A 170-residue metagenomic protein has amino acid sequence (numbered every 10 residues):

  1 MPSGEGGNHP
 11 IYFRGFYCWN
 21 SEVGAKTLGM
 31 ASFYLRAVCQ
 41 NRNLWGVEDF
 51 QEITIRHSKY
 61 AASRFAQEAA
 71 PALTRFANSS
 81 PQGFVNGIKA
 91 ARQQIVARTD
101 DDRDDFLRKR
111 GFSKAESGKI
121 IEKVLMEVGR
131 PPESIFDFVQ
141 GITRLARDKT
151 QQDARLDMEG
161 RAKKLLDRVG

Functional and structural regions predicted by a protein language model:
S3-G170: Intrinsically disordered, low-complexity regions enriched in serine/threonine
